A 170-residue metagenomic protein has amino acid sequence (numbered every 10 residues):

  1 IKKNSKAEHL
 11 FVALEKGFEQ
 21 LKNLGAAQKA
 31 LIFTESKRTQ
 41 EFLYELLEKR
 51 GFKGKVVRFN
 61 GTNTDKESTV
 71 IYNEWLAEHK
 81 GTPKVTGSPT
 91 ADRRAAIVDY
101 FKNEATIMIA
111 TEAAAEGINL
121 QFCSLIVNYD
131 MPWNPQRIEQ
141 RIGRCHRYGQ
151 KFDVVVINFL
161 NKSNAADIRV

Functional and structural regions predicted by a protein language model:
I1-E104: Conserved Helicase C-terminal RecA-like lobe
A27-Q28, F52-K55, E104-A105, Q121-L125 (+1 more regions): Short glycine-/polar-rich loops that comprise or flank the Walker A/P-loop and associated switch/sensor motifs
K37-R38, I107-A113, W133: Conserved helicase core region in the C-terminal RecA-like lobe
E45, I109, I118-M131, V155-N158: A short beta-strand element within the Helicase C-terminal
K49-G54, P135, C145-Q150: A short alpha->loop->secondary-structure connector
G61-N63, M131-P135: Short, acidic/turn-prone active-site loops that include or flank metal/cofactor- and phosphate-binding residues
A114, Q121-S124, Y129, R137 (+2 more regions): TOPRIM-like Mg2+-dependent DNA-processing core and adjacent phosphate-binding/basic surface
I138-Q140, R144-V170: Conserved segment of the helicase C-terminal RecA-like domain
